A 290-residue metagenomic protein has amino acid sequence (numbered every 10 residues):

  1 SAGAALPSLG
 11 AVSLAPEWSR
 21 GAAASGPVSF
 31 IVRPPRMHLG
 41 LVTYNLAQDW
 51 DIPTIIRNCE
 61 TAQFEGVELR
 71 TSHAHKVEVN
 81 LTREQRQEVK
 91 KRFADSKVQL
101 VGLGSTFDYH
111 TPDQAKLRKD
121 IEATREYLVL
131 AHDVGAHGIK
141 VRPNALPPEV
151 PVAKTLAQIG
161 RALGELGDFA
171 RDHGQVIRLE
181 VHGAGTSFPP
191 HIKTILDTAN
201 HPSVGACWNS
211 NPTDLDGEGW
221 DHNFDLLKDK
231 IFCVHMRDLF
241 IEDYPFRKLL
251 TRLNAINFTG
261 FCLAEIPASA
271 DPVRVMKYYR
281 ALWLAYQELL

Functional and structural regions predicted by a protein language model:
S1-P7, L14, G21, S25-G40 (+2 more regions): Histidine-acidic metal/acid-base catalytic patches
G3-A11, P53-E60, K90-Q99, Y109-A206 (+3 more regions): Active-site acidic/histidine proton-transfer and metal-coordination neighborhood in alpha/beta enzyme cores
F30-V42, L100-T111, A145-L146: N-terminal small/glycine-rich loop or linker at the start of catalytic domains across soluble metabolic enzymes
E65-K76: A short beta-strand-loop structural module common to alpha/beta enzyme folds
E68, G102-G104, K140, R178 (+2 more regions): Conserved beta-strand positions in the central sheet of alpha/beta enzyme cores
S72, D108, N144, L239 (+1 more regions): Flexible loop residues that form catalytic and substrate-binding hotspots at small-molecule/glycan-binding clefts
H75, N80, T106-L117, R237-F240: The substrate-binding groove and active-site-proximal loops of carbohydrate-active enzymes, especially glycoside
E78-R92: Glycine-rich, positively charged N-terminal anion/phosphate-binding segment
